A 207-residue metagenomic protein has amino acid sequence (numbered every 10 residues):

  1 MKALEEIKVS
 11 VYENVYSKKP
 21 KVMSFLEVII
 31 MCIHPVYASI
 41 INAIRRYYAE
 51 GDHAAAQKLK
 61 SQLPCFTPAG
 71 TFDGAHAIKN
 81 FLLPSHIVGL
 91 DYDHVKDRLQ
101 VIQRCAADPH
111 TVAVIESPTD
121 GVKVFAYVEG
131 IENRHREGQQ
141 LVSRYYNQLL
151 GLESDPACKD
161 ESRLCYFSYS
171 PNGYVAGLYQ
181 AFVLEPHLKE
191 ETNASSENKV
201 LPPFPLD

Functional and structural regions predicted by a protein language model:
M1, H110-E116: Short, glycine- and small/hydrophobic-rich beta-strand elements in well-ordered beta-sheets
M1-H86, V200-P205: DNA replication initiation on ssDNA origins
K2-Y16, G74-K96, V128-D207: DNA replication initiation modules
I44, Y48-D52, C105-P109, V142-L150: Hydrophobic, Leu/Ile/Phe/Ala-enriched alpha-helical segments that form helix-helix packing faces
K79-L82, R104-C105, V114-E116: Short, charge-rich binding segments
Y92-H110: Short amphipathic alpha-helix segments
E116-K123: Short, conserved phosphate-binding/catalytic loop or strand-edge motifs used in phosphoryl-/nucleotidyl-transfer
